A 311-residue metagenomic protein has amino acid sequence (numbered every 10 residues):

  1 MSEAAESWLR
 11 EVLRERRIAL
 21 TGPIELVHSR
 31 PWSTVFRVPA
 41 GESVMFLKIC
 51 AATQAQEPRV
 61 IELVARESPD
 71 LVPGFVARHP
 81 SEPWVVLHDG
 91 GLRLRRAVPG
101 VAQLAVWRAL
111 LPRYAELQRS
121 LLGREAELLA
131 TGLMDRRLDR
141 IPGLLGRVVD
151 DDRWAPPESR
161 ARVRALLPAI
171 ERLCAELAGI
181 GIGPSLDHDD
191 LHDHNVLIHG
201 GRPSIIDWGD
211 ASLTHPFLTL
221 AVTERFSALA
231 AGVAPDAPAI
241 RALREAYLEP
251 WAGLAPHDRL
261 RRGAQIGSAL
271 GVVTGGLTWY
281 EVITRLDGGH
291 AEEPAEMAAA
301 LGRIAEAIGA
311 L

Functional and structural regions predicted by a protein language model:
M1-I24: Juxta-kinase regulatory segment immediately upstream of eukaryotic protein kinase catalytic domains
E25-P39, F46-L47, F75, E171-L218: Active-site acidic catalytic loop and adjacent metal/ATP-binding pocket of ATP-dependent phosphoryl transfer enzymes
E25-V27, W32-M134: ATP-binding pocket architecture of kinase catalytic cores
V86-V101, L122-G123, G143-W154, A269-A291: A glycine-centered beta->alpha junction motif in the catalytic cores of kinase/phosphotransferase enzymes
G100-R162, I182-P184, S212-L213, A291-A299: A cross-family kinase active-site recognition segment
T131-R136, P256-L270: All-alpha amphipathic helical-bundle segments outside canonical DNA-binding/catalytic cores that form hydrophobic
P216-L254, S268-G289: Active-site activation/catalytic loop segments of kinase-like enzymes and analogous catalytic loops in related
L277-L311: Helical subdomain adjoining the active site within ATP-dependent kinase catalytic cores
